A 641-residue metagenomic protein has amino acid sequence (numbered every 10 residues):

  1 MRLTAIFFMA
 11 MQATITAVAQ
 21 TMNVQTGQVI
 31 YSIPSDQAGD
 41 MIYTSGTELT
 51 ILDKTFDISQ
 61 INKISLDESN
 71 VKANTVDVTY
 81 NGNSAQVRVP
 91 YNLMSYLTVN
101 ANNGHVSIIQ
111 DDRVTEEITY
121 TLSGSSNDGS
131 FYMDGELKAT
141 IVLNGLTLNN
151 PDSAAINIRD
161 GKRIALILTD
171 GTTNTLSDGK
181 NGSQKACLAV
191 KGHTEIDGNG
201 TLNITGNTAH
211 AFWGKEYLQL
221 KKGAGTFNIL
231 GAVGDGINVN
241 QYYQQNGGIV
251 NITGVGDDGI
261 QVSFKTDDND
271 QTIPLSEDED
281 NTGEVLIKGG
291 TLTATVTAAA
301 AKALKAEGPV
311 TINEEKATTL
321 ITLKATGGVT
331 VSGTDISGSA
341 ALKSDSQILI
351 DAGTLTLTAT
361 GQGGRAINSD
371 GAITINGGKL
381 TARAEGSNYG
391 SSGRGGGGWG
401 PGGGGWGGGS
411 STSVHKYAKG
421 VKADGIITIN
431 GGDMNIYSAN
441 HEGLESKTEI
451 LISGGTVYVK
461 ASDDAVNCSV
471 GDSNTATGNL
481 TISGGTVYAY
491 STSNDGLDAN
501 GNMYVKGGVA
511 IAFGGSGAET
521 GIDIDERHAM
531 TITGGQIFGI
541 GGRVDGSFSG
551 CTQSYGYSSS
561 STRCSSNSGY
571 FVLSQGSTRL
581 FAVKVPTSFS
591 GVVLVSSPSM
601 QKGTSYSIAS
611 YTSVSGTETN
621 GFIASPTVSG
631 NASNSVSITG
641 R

Functional and structural regions predicted by a protein language model:
L3-A13: Sec-dependent N-terminal signal peptides
M11-Q12, T47, S84, S610: Generic alpha-helical secondary structure signal
T14-A19: Sec/Tat signal peptide C-region and signal peptidase I cleavage site
Q20-N70: Compositionally biased alpha-helical segments
D67-R641: A composition-driven surface/loop motif
